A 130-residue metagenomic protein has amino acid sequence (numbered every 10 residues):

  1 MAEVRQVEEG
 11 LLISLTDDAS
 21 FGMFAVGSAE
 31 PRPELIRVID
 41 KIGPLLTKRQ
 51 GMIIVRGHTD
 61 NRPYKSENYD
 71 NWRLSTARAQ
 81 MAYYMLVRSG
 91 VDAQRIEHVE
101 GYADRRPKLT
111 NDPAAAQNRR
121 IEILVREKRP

Functional and structural regions predicted by a protein language model:
M1-M23: Juxtamembrane linker/hinge segments adjacent to a transmembrane helix in small membrane proteins
M1-V7, I39-K48: Short amphipathic alpha-helices and their capping/turn segments at secondary-structure boundaries
L11, G43, I121: Residue-level detector of short, conserved catalytic/binding motifs and their immediate flanks
S14, M23-E34, V38, H58-P130: Periplasmic OmpA-like peptidoglycan-binding domain that tethers envelope proteins to the cell wall
L45, R49, R126-R129: C-terminal basic regulatory modules in eukaryotic proteins
R49-G51, R95: Loop/turn elements at helix/coil->beta-strand transitions in domains of secreted/extracellular proteins
